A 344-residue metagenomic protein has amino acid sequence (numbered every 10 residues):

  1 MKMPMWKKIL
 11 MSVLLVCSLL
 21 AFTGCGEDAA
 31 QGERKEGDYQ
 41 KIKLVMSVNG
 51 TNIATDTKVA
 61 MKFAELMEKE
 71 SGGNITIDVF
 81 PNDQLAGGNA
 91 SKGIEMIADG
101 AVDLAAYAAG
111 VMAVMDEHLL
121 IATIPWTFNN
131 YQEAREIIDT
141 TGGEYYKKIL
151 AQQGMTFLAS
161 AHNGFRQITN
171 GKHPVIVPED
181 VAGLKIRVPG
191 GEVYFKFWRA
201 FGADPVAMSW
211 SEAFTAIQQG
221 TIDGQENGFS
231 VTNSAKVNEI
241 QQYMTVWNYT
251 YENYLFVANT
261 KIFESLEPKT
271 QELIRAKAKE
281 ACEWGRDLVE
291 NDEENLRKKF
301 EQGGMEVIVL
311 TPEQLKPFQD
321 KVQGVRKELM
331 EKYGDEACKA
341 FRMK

Functional and structural regions predicted by a protein language model:
M1-K43: Short, low-complexity disordered leader/linker segments with a strong preference for bacterial N-terminal type II
S12, V16-L19, K62, T140 (+1 more regions): Compositionally biased, intrinsically disordered low-complexity segments
L20, T141-Y145, V193: Transmembrane alpha-helix boundary/anchor motif
G26-Q132, A151-Q152, T156-K344: N-terminal secretory/targeting leader peptides
N129-I149: A gly/proline- and charged-residue-enriched helix-loop-helix capping module
